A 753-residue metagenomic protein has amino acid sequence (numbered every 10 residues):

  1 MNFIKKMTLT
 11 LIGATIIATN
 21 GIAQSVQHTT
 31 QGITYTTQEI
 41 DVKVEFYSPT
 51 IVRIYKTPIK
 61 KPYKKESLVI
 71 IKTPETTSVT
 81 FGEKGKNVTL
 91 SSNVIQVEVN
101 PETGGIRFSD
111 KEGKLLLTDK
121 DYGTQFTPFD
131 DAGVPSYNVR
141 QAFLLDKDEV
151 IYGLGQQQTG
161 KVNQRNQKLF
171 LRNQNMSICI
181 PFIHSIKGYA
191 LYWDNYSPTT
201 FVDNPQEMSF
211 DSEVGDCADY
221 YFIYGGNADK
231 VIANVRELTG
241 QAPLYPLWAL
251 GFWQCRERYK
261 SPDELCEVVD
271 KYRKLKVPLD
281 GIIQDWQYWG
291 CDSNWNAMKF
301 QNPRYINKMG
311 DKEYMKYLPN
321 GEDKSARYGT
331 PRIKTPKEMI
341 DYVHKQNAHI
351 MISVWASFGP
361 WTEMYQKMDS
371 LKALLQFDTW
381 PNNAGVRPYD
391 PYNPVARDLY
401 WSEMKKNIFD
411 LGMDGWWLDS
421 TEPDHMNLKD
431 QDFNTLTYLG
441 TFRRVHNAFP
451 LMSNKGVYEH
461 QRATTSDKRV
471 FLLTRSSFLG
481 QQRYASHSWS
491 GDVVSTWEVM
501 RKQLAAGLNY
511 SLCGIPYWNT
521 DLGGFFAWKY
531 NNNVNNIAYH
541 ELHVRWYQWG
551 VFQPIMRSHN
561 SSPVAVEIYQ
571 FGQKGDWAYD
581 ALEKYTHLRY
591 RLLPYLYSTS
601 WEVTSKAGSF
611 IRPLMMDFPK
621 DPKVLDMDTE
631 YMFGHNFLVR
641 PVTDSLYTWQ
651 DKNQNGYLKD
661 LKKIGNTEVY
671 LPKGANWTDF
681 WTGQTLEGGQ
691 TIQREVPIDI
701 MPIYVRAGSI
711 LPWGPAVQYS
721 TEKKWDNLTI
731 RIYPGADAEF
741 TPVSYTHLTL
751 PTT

Functional and structural regions predicted by a protein language model:
M1-S25: Bacterial Sec-dependent N-terminal signal peptides
V26, T30, E45-V88, F126-F129: A low-complexity, Ser/Thr/Gly/Pro-enriched, surface-exposed linker/loop concept that marks segments flanking
E83-A249, R256-R258, P262-E264, V269-K274 (+3 more regions): Catalytic and substrate-binding clefts that recognize carbohydrates or anionic sugar/phosphate headgroups
L265-V268, K334, D492-L504, F610-G665: Flexible, glycine/threonine-enriched loop-and-boundary segments that flank and lead into catalytic domains of large
E267-Q287: Catalytic domains of carbohydrate-active enzymes, especially glycoside hydrolases
G281-L582, D617-P619, M627: Aromatic- and carboxylate-enriched substrate-binding clefts and catalytic-loop regions of carbohydrate-active enzymes
H587-S605, L646, N676, F680-Y745: Catalytic cores of secreted or luminal carbohydrate-active enzymes
T746-T753: Conserved small/polar residues in nucleotide/adenosyl-binding loops
